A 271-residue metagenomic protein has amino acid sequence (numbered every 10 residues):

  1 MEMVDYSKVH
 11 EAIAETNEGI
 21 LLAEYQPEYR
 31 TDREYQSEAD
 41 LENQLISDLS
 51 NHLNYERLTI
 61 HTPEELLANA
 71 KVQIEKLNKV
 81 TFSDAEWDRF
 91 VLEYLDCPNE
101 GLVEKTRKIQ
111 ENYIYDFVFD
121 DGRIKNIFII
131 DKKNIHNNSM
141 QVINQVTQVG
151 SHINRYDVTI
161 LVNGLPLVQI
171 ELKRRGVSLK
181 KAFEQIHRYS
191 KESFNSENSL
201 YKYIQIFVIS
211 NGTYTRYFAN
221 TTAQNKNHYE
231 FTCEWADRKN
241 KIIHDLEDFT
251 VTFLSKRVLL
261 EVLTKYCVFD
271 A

Functional and structural regions predicted by a protein language model:
E2-A271: ATP-dependent helicase/translocase motor core
